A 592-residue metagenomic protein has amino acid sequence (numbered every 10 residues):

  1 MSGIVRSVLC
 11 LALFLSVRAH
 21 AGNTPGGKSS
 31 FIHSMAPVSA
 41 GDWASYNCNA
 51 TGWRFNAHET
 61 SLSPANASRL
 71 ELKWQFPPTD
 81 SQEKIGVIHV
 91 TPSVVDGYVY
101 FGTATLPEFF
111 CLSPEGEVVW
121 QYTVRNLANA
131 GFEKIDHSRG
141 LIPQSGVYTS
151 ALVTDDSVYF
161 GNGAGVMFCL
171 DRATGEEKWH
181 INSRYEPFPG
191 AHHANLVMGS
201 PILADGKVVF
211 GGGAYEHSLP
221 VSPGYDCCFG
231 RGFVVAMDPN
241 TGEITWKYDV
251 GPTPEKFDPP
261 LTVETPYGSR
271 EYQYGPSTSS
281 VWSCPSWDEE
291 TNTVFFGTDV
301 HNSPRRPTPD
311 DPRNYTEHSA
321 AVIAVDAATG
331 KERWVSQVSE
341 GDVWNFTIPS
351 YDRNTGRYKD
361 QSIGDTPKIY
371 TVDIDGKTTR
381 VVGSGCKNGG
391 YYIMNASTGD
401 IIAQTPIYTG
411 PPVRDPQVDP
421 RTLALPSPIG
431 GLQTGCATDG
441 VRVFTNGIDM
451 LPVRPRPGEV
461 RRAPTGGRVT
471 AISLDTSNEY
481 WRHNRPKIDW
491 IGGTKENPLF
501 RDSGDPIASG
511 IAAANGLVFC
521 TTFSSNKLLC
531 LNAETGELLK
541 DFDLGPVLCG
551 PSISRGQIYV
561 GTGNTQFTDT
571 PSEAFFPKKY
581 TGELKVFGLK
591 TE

Functional and structural regions predicted by a protein language model:
M1-R6: Positively charged n-region of N-terminal signal peptides that target proteins for export
S7-R18: Bacterial N-terminal signal peptides
G22-V87, S113, E117-G140, E176-E186 (+10 more regions): Aromatic (tryptophan-biased) beta-strands that constitute blades/sheets of beta-rich domains
A40-A50, K84-E108, E133-M167, H192-V234 (+7 more regions): Repeat-blade elements of multi-bladed beta-propeller folds
A67, V94, S113-E115, V153 (+10 more regions): Short, acidic, Ser/Thr-enriched surface-loop or helix-capping motifs
C169-D171, G175, G230-E243, D311-G330 (+4 more regions): Beta-propeller blade signature
E317-A320, V325-A327, K331-R333, G341-F346 (+2 more regions): Acidic, glycine-rich loop-and-beta core segments that form the ion-binding/anion-interacting portion of active sites
